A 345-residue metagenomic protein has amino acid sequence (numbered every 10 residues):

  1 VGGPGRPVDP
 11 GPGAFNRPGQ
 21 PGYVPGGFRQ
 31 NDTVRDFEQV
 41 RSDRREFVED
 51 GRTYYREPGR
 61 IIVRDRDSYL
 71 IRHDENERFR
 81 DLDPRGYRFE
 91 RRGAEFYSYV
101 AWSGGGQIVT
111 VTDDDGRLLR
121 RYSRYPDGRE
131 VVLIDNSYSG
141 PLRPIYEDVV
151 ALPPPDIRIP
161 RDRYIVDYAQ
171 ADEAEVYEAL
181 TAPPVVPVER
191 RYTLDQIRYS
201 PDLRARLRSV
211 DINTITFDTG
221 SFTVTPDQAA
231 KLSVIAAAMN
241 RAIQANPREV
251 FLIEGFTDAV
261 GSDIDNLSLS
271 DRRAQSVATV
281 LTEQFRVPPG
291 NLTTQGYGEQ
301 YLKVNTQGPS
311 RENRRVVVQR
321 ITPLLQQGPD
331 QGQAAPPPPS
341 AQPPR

Functional and structural regions predicted by a protein language model:
V1-L142, V166: Intrinsically disordered, low-complexity segments enriched in Gly/Tyr/His/Pro and basic residues
D67, E75, W102, D113-D115 (+6 more regions): A mature extracytoplasmic/lumenal domain signature
A94, G105, E249-F251, R314: Residues at beta-strand starts and edge strands
Y97, T214-T216, E254, V317: Short aromatic/hydrophobic contact patches that present stacked aromatics for nucleic-acid/ligand binding
V109, R121, F251, G290-L292: Generic beta-strand hydrophobic packing signal
E130-D135, S139-V250, P323-R345: Periplasmic peptidoglycan-binding/tethering modules of Gram-negative envelope proteins
D227-A229, E249, F256-R345: Periplasmic OmpA-like peptidoglycan-binding domain that tethers envelope proteins to the cell wall
